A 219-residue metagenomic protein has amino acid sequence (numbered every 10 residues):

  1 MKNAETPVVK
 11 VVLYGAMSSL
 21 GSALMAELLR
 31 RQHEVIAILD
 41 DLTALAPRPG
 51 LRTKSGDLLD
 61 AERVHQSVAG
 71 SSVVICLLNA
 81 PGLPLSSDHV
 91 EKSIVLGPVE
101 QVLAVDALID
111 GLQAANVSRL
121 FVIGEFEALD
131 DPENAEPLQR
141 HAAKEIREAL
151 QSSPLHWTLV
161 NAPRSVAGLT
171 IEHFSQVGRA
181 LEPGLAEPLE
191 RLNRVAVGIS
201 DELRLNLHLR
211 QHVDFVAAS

Functional and structural regions predicted by a protein language model:
K2, V8-H33: N-terminal Rossmann NAD(P)H-binding glycine-rich loop of SDR-like oxidoreductase domains
V12, I36-A37, T158: Conserved beta-strand positions in the Rossmann-like core of class I SAM-dependent methyltransferases
A37-A44, A162-S165: Short, polar loop motifs at secondary-structure junctions
L51-S72: Conserved Rossmann-fold cofactor-binding substructure of NAD(P)-dependent oxidoreductases
C76, L85-L120, K144-E145: NAD(P)-cofactor binding segment of oxidoreductase domains
L78-G82, G124-E125: Conserved NAD(P)H cofactor-binding loop of Rossmann-fold oxidoreductase domains
E145-H173: Conserved beta-loop-beta element that borders a ligand/cofactor-binding pocket
E190-S219: Alpha-helical substrate-binding/gating segment
